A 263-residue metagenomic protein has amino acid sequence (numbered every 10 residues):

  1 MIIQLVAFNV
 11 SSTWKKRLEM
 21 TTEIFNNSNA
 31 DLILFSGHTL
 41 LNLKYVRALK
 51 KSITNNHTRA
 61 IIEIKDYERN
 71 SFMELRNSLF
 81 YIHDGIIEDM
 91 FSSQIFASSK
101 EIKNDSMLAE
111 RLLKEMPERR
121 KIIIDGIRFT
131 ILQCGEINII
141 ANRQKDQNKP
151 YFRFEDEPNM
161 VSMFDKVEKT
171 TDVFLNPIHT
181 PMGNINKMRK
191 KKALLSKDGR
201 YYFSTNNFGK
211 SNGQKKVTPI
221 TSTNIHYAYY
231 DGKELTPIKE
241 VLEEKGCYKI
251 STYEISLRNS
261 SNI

Functional and structural regions predicted by a protein language model:
I2: Glycine-rich phosphate/ribose-binding loops and adjacent secondary-structure elements that form binding surfaces
L5-K15, E23-S36, L108-L194: Active-site beta-loop-alpha substructure in enzyme catalytic cores, prototypically the cysteine-centered nucleophile
T22, N26, R189-D198, D231-C247 (+1 more regions): Disordered regulatory segments flanking catalytic cores
G37-H38, K44-A141, D198-I250: Catalytic-core segment of enzymes that process non-peptidic bonds
N42-V46, G183-N186: Short, well-ordered alpha-helical microsegments
